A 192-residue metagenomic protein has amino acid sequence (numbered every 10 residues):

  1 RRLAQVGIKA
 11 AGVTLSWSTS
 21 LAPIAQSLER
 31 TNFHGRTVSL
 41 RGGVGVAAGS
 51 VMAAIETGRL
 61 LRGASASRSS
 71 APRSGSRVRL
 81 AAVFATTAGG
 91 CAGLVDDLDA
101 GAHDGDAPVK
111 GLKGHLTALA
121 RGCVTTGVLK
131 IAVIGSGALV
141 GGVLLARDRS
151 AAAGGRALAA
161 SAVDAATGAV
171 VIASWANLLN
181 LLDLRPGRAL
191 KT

Functional and structural regions predicted by a protein language model:
R1-T192: "…together with the soluble PPM/PP2C metallo-phosphatase catalytic core" -> "…together with the soluble PPM/PP2C
